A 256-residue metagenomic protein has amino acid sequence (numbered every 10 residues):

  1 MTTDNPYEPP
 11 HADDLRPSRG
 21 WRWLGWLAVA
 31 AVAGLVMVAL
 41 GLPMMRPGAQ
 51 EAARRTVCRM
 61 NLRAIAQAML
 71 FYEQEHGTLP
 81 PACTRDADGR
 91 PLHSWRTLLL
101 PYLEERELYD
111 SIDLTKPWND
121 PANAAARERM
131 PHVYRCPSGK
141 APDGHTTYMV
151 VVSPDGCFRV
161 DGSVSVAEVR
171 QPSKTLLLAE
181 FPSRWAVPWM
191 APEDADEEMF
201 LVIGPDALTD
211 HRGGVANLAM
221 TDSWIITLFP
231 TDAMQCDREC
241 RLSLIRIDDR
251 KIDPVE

Functional and structural regions predicted by a protein language model:
M1-A28: Low-complexity, intrinsically disordered extramembrane tails and loops of integral membrane proteins
T3-Y7, D14, L40, M44 (+5 more regions): Compositionally biased, intrinsically disordered/low-complexity regions enriched for serine, proline and threonine
P6, G20-L24, P182-E256: C-terminal accessory segments of extracellular proteins
R19-P43: Membrane-embedded alpha-helical segments of small multi-pass membrane proteins
G34-R129, V133, V166, P172-S173 (+4 more regions): Conserved hydrophobic/amphipathic alpha-helical signal-anchor segments
P101, S111-G204, R238-D248: Short, well-structured segments within or immediately adjacent to enzyme catalytic domains that line ligand-binding
